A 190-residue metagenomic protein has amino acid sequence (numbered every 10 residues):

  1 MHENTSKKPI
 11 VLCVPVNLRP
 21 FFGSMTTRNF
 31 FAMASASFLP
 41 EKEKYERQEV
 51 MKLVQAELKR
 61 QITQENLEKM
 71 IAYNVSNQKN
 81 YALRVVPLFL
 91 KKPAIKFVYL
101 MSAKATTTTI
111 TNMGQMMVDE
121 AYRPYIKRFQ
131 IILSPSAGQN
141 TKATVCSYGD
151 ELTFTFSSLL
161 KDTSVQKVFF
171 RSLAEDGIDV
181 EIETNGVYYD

Functional and structural regions predicted by a protein language model:
H2-D190: Acyl-thioester-dependent acyl-group transfer interface
